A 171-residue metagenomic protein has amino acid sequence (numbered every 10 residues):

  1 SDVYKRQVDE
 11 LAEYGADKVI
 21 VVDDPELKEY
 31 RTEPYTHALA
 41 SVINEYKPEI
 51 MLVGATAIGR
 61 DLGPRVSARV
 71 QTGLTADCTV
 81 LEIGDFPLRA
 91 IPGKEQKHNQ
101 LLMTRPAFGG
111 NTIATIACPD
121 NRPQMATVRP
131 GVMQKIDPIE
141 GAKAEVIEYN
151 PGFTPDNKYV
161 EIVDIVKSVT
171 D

Functional and structural regions predicted by a protein language model:
S1-D171: N-terminal glycine-rich FAD/FM-binding segment characteristic of electron-transfer flavoproteins
